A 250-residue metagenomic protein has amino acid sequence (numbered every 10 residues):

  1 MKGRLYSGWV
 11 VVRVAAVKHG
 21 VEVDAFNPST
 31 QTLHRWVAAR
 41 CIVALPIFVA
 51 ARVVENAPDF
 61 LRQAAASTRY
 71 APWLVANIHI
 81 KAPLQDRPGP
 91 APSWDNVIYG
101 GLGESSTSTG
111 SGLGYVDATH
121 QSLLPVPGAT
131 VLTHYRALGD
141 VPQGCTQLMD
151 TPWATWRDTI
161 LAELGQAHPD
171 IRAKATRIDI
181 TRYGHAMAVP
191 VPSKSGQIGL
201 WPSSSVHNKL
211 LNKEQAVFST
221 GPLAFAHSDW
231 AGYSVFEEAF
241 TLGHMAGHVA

Functional and structural regions predicted by a protein language model:
G3-R4, L223: Short, conserved active-site loop motifs that form the nucleotide-linked donor/cofactor pocket
R4-E22: A conserved short coil-to-beta-strand element within the FAD-binding core of flavoproteins
G20, F26, H79, Q85-A250: Conserved flavin/dinucleotide-binding core of flavoenzymes
V23, A50, N56, V75-A76 (+1 more regions): Hydrophobic residues positioned within well-ordered beta-strands of beta-sheet architectures
S29-R40: Core beta-strand elements of the Rossmann-like FAD/NAD(P) dinucleotide-binding domain in flavoenzyme oxidoreductases
V43-F60: Flavin (primarily FAD) binding-site architecture
A65-Y70, E214: Short Gly/Pro-enriched turn/cap motifs at secondary-structure boundaries
